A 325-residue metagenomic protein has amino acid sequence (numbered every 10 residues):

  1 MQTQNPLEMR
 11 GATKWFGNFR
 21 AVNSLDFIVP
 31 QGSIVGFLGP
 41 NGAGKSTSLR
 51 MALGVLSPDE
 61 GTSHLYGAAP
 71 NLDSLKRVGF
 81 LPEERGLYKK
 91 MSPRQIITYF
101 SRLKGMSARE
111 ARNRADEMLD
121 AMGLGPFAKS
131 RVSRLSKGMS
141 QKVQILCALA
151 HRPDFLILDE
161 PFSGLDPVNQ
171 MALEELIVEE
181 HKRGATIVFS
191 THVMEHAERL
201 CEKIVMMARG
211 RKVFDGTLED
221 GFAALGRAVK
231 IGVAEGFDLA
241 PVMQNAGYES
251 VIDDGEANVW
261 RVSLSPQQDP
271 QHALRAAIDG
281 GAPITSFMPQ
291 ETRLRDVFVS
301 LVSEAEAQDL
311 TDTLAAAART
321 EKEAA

Functional and structural regions predicted by a protein language model:
M1-T13, E304-A325: ABC-family P-loop ATPase nucleotide-binding domain
Q4-L7, K14-A208, V213-F214: ABC transporter nucleotide-binding domains
I34, G61, Q144, D154 (+4 more regions): Generic structural signal for secondary-structure transition and capping sites
L49, L53-G54, C201, G226-F237: N-terminal-biased segments
L103, G280, L301-Q308: Phosphate/oxyanion-binding loops and surfaces in catalytic or ligand/nucleic-acid-binding neighborhoods
S140, G236-L239, P283-M288, D309-A325: Short, basic, helix/turn surface patches
E219-A223: Short acidic-hydrophobic catalytic motif
R227-L301: Short, charged/small-residue-rich alpha-helical element at the C-terminal edge of ABC transporter nucleotide-binding
